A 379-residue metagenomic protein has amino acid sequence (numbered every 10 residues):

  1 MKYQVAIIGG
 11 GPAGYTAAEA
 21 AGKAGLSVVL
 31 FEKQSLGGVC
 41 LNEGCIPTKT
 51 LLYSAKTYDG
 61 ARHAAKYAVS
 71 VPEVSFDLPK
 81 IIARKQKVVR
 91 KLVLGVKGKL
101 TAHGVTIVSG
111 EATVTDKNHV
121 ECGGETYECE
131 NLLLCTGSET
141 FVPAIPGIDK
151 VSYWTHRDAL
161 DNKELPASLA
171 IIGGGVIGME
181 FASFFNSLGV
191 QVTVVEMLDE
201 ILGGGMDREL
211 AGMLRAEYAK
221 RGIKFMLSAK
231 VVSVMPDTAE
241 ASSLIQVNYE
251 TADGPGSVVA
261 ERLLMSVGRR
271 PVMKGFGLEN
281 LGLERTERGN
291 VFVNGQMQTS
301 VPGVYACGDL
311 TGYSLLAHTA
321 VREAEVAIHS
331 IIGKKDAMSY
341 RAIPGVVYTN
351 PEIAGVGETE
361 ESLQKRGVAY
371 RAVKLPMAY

Functional and structural regions predicted by a protein language model:
M1-Y3, G123-N131, D253-R262, S300: Core beta-strand elements of the Rossmann-like FAD/NAD(P) dinucleotide-binding domain in flavoenzyme oxidoreductases
K2-Y3, E19-L26, F31-L165, T193 (+6 more regions): Glycine-rich flavin
Y3-L30, G178-N186: N-terminal Rossmann-like FAD-binding beta1-loop-alpha1 element of flavoenzymes
C45, T136-Q191, V195, K224-F225 (+3 more regions): Glycine-rich dinucleotide-binding loop and its adjacent helix/turn
T106-S109, T113-E121, G189-G295, A369 (+1 more regions): A Rossmann-like FAD-binding core segment of flavoenzymes
D149-L165, S257-I332: FAD-site-proximal beta/loop scaffold in flavoenzymes
A354-Y379: Structured beta-strand/loop patches that form or line metal/cofactor-binding pockets in enzymes
